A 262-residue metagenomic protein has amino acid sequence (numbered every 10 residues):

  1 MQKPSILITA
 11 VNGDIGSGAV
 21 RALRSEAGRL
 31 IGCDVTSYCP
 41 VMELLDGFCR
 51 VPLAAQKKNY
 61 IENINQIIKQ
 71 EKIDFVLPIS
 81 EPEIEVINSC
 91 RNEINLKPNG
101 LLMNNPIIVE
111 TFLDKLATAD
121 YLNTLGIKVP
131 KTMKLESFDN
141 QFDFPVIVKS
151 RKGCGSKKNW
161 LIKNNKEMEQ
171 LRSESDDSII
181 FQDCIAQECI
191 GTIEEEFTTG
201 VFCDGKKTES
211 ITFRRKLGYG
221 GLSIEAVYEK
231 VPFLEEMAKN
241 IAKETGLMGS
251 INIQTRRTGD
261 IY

Functional and structural regions predicted by a protein language model:
M1-L102: ATP-binding N-terminal substructure of ATP-dependent carboxylate-amine bond-forming enzymes
K3-L7, P145, T198: Residues that mark the start of a beta-strand
V20-R21, I64-N65, N88-R91, A119 (+3 more regions): Short amphipathic alpha-helical segments and helix-helix/interface helices
V41-L44, K58-E62, N104, E110-L116 (+2 more regions): Short, charged, surface-exposed secondary-structure boundary motifs
I108-I193, C203-K206, P232: Active-site nucleotide/adenylate-binding loops and adjacent lid/helix of ATP-dependent enzymes
N165-G246, R256-Y262: Phosphate-binding site of ATP-dependent enzymes
S250-I253: Flexible, glycine/charged-enriched surface loops at secondary-structure junctions
